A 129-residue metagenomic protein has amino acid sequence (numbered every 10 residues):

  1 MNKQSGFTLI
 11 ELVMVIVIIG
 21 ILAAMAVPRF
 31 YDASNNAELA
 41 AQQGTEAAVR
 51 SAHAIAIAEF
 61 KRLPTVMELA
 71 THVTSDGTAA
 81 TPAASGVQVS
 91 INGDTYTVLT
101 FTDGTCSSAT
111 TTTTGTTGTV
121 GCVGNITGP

Functional and structural regions predicted by a protein language model:
N2, N35-N36, N92, N125: Detector for Asparagine
N2, P28, V49, K61-P64 (+1 more regions): Short, intrinsically disordered low-complexity segments
N2-A33: N-terminal single-pass transmembrane signal-anchor helix
Q4, Q42-Q43, Q88: Residue-identity detector for glutamine
L12-I18, G44, S85, Y96: A residue-level detector for conformationally permissive "hinge/kink" positions
A37-L63: Membrane-proximal N-terminal amphipathic helix
A54-P129: Periplasmic/extracellular, small/polar-rich flexible segments of pilin-like filament-forming proteins
